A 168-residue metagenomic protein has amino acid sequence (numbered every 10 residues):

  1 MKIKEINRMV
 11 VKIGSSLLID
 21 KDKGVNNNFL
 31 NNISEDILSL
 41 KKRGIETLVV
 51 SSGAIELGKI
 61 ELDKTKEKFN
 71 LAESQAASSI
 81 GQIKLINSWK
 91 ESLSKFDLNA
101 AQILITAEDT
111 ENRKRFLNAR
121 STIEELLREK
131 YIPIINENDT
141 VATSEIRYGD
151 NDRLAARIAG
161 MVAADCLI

Functional and structural regions predicted by a protein language model:
M1-I168: Nucleotide/pyrophosphate-binding catalytic subdomain
